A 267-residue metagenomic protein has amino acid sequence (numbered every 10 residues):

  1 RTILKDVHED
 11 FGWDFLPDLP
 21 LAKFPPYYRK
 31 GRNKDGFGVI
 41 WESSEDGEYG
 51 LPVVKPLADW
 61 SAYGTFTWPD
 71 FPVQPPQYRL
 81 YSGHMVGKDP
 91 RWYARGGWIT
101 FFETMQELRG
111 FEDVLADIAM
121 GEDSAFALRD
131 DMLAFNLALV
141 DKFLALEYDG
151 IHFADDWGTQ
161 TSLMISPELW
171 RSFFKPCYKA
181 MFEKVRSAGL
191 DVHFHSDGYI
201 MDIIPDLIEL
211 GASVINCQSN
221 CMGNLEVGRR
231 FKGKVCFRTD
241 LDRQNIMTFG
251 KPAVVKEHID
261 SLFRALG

Functional and structural regions predicted by a protein language model:
R1, S43, T65-G267: Active-site loop segments of alpha/beta catalytic cores
T2-A22, K142-Y148: Catalytic domains of carbohydrate-active enzymes, especially glycoside hydrolases
K5, E9, P17, R32-K34 (+2 more regions): Intrinsic-disorder/low-complexity regions
W13, K30, D35-V39, E226-F231 (+1 more regions): Glycine/serine-rich loop-strand microenvironments at binding/catalytic pocket rims
L19-K30, D70, G97-F102: Short, glycine/charge-rich beta-strand/loop segments that flank catalytic centers and engage negatively charged groups
P26-P75, G87-W92: A contiguous, low-structure linker/loop signature
